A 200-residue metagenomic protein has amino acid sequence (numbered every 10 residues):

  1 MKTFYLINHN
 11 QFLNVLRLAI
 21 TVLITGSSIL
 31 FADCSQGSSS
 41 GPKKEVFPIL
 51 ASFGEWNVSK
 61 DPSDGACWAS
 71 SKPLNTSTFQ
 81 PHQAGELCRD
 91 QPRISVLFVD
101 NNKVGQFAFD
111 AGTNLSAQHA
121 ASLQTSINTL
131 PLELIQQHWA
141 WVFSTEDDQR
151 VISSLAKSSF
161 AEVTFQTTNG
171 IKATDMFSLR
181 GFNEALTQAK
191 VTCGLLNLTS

Functional and structural regions predicted by a protein language model:
K2-T3, S27: General N-terminal leader/first-domain-start detector
T3-I20: Bacterial N-terminal signal peptides that target proteins for export
Q11, S28-I29, S39: Compositionally biased regions
L18-A19, I24, V46-F47: A residue-level detector for conformationally permissive "hinge/kink" positions
V22-D33: Hydrophobic h-region of N-terminal signal peptides that target proteins for export in Gram-negative bacteria
A32-S200: A generic "folded-domain core" signal
